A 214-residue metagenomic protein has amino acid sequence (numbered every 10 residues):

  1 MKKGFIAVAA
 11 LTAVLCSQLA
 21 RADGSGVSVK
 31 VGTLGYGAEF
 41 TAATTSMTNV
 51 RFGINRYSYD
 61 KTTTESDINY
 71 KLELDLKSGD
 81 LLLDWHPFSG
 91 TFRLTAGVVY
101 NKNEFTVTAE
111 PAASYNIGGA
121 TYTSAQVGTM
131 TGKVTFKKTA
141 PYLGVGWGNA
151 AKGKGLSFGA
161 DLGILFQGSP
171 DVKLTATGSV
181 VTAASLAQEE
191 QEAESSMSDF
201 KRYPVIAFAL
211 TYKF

Functional and structural regions predicted by a protein language model:
M1-A7: Bacterial N-terminal signal peptides that target proteins for export
V8-C16: Bacterial N-terminal signal peptides
C16-G24: Sec/Tat signal peptide C-region and signal peptidase I cleavage site
Q18, G35-G37, T41-T48, H86-G90 (+2 more regions): Outer-membrane beta-barrel proteins
S25-V29, A38, S46, V50-F52 (+5 more regions): Transmembrane beta-strands of outer-membrane beta-barrel proteins
V31-G35, I54-D60, P87, V98-E104 (+3 more regions): Transmembrane beta-strands of outer-membrane beta-barrel pores
I54-L81, N103-A140, G168-V205: Extracellular/periplasm-exposed beta-strand and loop segments of Gram-negative cell-envelope proteins, dominated by
D84, F88, G155, F200-F214: Outer-membrane beta-barrel "beta-signal"
